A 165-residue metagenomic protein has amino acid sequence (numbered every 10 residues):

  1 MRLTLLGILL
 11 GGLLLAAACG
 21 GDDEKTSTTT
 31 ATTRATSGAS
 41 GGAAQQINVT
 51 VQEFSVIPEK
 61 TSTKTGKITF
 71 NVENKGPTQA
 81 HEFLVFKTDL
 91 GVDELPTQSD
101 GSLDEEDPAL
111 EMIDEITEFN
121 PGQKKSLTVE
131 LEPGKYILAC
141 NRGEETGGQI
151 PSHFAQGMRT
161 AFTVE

Functional and structural regions predicted by a protein language model:
M1-A17: Sec-dependent bacterial lipoprotein signal peptides
C19-T29: Bacterial lipoprotein signal-peptidase II cleavage site
G41-T69: N-terminal edge beta-strand
V72-K75: Asparagine-centered strand-capping/turn motif at beta-strand->loop junctions
P77-T78, T117-E165: Extracellular/periplasmic metallocenter environments
E82-F86: Beta-strand signatures of extracellular beta-sandwich domains
D89-S99: Short aromatic-acidic-glycine turn motif
E105-N120: Extended, solvent-exposed segments with strong compositional bias
